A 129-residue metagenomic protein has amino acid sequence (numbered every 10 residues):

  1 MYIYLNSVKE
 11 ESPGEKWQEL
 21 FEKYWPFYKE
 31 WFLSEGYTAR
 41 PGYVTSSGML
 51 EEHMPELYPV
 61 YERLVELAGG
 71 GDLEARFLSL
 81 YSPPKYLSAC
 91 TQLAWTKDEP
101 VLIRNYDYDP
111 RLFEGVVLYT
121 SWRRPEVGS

Functional and structural regions predicted by a protein language model:
M1-S129: N-terminal mature-domain region immediately after signal-peptide cleavage in secreted/organellar precursors
